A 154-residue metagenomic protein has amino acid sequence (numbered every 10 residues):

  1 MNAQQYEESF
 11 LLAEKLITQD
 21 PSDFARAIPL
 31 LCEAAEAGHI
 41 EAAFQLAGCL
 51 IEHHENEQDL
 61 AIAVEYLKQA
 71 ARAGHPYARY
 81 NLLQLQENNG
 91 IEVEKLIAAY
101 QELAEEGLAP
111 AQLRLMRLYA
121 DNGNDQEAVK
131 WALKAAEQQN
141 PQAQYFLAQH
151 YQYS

Functional and structural regions predicted by a protein language model:
M1-E7, A99-A104: TPR-adjacent "capping" and linker segments in tetratricopeptide-repeat scaffold/adaptor proteins
Q4-Q5, A37-H39, E52-H54, A73-P76 (+4 more regions): Short helix-capping/linker turns of helical repeat alpha-solenoids
Q4-R26, L30-E33, A37: Alpha-helical segment of the N-proximal tetratricopeptide repeat
L12-L16, Q45-E52, N81-N88, R114-D121 (+1 more regions): Hydrophobic face of amphipathic alpha-helices that form TPR/SEL1-like repeat modules and related alpha-solenoid
I17, A35, A71, E87 (+2 more regions): A conserved position within tetratricopeptide repeats
P21-L30, N56-Y66, N88-A99, N122-W131: Structural signature of tandem alpha-helical TPR/SEL1-like repeats, specifically the intra-repeat loop/turn
